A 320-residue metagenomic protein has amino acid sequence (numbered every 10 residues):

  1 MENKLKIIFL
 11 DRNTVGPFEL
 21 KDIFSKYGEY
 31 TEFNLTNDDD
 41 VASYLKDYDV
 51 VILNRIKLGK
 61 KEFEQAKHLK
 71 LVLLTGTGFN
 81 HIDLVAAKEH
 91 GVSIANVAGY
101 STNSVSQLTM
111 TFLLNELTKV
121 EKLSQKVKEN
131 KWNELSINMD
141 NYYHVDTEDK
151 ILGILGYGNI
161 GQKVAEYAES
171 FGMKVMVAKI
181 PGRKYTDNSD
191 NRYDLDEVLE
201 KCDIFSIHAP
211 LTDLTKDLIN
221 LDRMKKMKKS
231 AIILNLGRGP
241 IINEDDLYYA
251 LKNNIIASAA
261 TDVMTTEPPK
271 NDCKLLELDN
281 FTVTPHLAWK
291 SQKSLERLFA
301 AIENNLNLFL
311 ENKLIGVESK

Functional and structural regions predicted by a protein language model:
M1-Y48, M176: N-terminal glycine-/charge-rich "phosphate-binding" loop or analogous flexible N-terminal tail
L10, I154-L155: Conserved N-terminal Rossmann-fold NAD(P)-binding element of oxidoreductases
N34, T75-G76, V92-N103, K179 (+1 more regions): Short beta->alpha connector loops at strand-helix junctions that form conserved, small/polar/Pro-enriched
G59-F63, P181-K274: Rossmann-like adenosine-cofactor binding region
H90, A98-I151: Phosphate-binding beta-alpha-beta segment of Rossmann-like dinucleotide-binding domains, i.e., the NAD(P)
I94, S230-K320: Rossmann-like dinucleotide-binding domain for NAD(H)/NADP(H)
I160: Hydrophobic/small residue at the entry helix of a nucleotide-binding pocket
